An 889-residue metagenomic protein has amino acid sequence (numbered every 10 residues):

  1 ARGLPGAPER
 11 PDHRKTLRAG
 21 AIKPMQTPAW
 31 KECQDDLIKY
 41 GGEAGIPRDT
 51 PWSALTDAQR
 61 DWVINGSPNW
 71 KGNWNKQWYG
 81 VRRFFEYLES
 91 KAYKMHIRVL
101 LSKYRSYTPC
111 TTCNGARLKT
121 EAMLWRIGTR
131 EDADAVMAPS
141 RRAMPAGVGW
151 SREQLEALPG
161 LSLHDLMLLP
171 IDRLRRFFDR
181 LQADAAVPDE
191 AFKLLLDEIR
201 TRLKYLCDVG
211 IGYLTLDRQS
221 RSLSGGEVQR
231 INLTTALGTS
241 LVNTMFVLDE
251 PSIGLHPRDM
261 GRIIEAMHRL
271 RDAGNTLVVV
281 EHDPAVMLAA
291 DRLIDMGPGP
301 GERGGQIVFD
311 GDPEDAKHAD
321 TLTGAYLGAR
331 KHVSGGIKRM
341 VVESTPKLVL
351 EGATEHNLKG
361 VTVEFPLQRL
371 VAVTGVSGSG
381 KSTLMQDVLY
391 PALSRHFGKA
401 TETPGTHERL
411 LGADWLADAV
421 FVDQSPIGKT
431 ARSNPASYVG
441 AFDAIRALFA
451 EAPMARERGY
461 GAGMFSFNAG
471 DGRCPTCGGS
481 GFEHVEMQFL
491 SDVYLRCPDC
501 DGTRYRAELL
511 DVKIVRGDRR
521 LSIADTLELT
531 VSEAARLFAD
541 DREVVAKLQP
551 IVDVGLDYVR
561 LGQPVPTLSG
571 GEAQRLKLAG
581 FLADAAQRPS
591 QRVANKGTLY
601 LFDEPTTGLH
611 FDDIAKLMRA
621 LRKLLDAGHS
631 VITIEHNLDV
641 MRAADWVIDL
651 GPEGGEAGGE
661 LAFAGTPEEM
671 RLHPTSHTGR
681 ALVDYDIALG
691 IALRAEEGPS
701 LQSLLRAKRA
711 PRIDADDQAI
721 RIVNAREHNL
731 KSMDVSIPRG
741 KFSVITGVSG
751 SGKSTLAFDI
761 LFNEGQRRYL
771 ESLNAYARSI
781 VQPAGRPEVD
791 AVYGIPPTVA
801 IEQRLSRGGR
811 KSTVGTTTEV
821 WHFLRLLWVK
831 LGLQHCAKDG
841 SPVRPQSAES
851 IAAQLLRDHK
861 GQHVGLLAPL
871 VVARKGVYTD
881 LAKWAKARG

Functional and structural regions predicted by a protein language model:
A1-G889: Conserved phosphate-binding elements of NTP-dependent enzyme cores
